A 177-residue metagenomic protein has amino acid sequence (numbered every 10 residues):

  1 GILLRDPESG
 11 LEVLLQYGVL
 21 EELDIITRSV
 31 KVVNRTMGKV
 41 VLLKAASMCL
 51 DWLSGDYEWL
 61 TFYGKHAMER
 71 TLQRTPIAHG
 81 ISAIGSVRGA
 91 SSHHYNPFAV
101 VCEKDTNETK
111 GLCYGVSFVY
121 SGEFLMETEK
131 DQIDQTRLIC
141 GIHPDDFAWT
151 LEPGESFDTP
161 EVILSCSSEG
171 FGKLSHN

Functional and structural regions predicted by a protein language model:
G1-D131, Q135, D145-F147: Polysaccharide-binding surfaces and accessory modules of carbohydrate-active proteins
L20, K39, P153, S168-G172: Generic detection of long, well-ordered alpha-helical segments
F118-G122, I163-N177: Acidic/glycine-rich phosphate/pyrophosphate-binding loops and surrounding catalytic core that coordinate Mg2+
L138: Glycine-rich phosphate/adenylate-binding loop
W149-S168: Short Pro-Gly-centered flexible turn/kink motifs
